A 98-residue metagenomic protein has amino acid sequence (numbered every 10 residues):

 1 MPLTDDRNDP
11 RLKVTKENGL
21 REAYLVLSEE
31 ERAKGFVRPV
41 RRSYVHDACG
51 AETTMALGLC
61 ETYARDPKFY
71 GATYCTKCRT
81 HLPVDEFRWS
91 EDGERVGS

Functional and structural regions predicted by a protein language model:
M1-R42, V84-S98: Short, intrinsically disordered terminal segments enriched in charged and Pro/Gly residues
A23, E29, V40-Y74, V84: Short recognition patches in nucleic-acid-associated and regulatory proteins
K77: Aromatic sugar-binding interfaces of carbohydrate-active proteins
